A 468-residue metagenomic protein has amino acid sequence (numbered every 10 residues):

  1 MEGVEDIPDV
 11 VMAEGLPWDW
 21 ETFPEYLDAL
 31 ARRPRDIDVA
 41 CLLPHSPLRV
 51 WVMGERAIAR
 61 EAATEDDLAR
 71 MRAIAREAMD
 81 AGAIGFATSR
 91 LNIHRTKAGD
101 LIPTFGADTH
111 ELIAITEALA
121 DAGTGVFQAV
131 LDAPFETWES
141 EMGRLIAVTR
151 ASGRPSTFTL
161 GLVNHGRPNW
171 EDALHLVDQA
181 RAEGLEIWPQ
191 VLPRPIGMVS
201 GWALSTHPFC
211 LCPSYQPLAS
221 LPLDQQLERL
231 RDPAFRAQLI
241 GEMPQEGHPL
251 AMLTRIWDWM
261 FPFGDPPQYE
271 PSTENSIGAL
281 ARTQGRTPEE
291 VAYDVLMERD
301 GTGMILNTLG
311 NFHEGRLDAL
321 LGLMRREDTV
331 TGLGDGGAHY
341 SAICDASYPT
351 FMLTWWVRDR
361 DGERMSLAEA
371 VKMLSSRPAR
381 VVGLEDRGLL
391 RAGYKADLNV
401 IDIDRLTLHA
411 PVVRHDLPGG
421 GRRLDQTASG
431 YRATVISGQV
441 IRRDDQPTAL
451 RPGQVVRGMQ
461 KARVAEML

Functional and structural regions predicted by a protein language model:
M1-W18: Metal-associated gating/positioning segment near the N- to mid-region
A29-L30, D36-D38, L42-V52, A59-E65 (+3 more regions): Active-site neighborhoods of metal-dependent hydrolases
E289, M373-R377, A392, A396-D397 (+1 more regions): Mid-to-C-terminal alpha-helical segments outside catalytic/metal-binding sites
E290-L296, S366-S375, L390: Short, well-structured alpha-helical segments that form the helix of a local strand-helix-strand
M304-E314, L320, L367-E369, A379-V413: Acidic, glycine-enriched loop/beta-strand segments at the rims of small-molecule binding/catalytic pockets
D318, G322-T329, G334, Y348 (+1 more regions): C-terminal cap of metal-dependent C-N hydrolases
R442-L468: Intein/HINT protein-splicing elements and their conserved insertion hotspots or analogous self-processing inserts
